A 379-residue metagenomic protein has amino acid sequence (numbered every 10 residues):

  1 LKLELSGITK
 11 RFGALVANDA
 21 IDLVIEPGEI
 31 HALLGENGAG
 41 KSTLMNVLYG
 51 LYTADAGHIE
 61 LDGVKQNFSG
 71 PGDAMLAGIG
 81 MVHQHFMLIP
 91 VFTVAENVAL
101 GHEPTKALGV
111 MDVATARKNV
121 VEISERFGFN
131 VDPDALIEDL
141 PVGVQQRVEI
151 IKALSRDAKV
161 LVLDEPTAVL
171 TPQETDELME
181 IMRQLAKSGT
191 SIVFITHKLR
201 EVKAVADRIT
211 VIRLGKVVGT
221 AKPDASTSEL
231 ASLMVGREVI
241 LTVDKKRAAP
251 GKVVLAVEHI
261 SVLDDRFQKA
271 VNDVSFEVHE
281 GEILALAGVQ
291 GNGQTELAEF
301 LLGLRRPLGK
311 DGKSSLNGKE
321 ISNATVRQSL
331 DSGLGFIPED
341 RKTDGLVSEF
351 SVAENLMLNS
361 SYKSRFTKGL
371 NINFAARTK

Functional and structural regions predicted by a protein language model:
L1-K379: Glycine-rich phosphate-binding loops of nucleotide-dependent enzymes
